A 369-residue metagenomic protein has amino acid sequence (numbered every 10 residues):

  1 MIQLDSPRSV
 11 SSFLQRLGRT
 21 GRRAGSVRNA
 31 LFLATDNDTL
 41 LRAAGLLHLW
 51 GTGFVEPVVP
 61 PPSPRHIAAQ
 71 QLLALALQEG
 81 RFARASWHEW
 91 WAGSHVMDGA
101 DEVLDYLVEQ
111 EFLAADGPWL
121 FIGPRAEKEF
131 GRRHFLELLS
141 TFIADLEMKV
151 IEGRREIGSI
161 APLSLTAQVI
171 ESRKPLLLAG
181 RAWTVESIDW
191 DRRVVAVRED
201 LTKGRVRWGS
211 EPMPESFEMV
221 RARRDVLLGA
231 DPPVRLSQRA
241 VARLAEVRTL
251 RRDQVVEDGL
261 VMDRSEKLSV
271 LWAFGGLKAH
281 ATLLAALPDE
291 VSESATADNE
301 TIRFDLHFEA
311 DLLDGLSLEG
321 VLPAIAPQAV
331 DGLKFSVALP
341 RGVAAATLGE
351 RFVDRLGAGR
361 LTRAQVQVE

Functional and structural regions predicted by a protein language model:
M1: Hydrophobic beta-strand segment of the Class I
S6-P61: Conserved segment of the helicase C-terminal RecA-like domain
F32-T35, G45, E152, G180 (+1 more regions): Flexible glycine-/small-residue-rich
T52, P64, R133, D145 (+2 more regions): Terminal, basic amphipathic appendages of nucleotide-handling enzymes
F54-E171, P175-A182, S187-I188, R264-A273 (+2 more regions): C-terminal accessory/connector segments of nucleic-acid motor ATPases
E111-A115, E257-L260, P288-A297: Short secondary-structure junctions
L120, R193-R198, E293-D314: A generic structural motif
I170, R243-R251, W272-S292: Short amphipathic alpha-helix segments
